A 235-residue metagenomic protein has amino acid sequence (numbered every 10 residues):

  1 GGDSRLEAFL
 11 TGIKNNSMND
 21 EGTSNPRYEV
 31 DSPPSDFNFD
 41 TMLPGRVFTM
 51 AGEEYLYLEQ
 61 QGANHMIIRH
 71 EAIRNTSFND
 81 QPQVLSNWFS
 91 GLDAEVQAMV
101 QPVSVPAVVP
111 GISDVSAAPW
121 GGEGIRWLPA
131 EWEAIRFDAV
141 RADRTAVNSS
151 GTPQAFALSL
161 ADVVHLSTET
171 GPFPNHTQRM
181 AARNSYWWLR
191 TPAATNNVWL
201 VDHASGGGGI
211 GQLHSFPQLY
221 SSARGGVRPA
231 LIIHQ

Functional and structural regions predicted by a protein language model:
G1-Q235: Collagenous Gly-X-Y triple-helix signature in extracellular proteins
